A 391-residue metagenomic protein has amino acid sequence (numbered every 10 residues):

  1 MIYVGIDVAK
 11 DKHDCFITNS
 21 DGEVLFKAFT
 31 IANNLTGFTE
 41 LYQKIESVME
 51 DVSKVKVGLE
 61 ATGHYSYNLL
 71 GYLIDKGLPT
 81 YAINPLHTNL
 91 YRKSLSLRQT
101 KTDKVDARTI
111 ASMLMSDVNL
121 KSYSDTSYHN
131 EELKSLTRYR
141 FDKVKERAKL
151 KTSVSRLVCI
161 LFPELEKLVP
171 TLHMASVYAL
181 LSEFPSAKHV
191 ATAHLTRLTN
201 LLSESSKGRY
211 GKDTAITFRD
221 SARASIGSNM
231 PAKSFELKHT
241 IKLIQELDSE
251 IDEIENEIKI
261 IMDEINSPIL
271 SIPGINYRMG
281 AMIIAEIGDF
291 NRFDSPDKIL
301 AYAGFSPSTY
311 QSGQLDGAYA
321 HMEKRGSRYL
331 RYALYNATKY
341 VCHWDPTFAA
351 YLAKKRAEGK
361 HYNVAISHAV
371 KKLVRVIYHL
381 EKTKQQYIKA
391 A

Functional and structural regions predicted by a protein language model:
M1-A391: A detector of single, family-specific signature residues that are central to catalytic or substrate-handling motifs
